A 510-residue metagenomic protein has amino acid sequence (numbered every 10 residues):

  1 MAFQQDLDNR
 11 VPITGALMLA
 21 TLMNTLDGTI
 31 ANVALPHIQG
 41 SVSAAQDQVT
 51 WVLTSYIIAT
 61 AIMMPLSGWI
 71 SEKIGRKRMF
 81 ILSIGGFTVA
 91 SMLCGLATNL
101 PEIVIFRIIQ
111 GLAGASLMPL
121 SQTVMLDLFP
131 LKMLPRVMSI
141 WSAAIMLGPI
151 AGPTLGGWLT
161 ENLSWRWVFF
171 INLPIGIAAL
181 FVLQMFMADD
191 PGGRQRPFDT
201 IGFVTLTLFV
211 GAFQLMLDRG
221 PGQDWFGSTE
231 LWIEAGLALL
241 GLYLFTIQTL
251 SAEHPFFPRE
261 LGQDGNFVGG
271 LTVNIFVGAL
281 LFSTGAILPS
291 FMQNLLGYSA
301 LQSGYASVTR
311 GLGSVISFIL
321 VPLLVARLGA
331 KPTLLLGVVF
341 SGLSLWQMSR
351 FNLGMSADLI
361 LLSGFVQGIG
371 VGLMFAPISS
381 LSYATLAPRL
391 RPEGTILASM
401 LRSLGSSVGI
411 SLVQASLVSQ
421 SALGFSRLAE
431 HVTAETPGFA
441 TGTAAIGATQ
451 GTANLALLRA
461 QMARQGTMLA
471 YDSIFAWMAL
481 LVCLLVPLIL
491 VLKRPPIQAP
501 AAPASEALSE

Functional and structural regions predicted by a protein language model:
D8-G68, P101-I103, S142, L163-S164 (+5 more regions): Transmembrane core module of solute transporters
V49-T50, M79, V137, V168-I171 (+4 more regions): Alpha-helical transmembrane segments of multi-pass secondary-active solute transporters
M64-G202: Helix-loop-helix hairpins in multi-pass membrane proteins, especially solute transporters
G86-L96, I175-V182, L240-L244, I316 (+2 more regions): Transmembrane-helix signature of multi-pass solute transporters
T98, P130, F186-D189, P221-G222 (+5 more regions): Short helix-capping/hinge motifs at transmembrane helix termini and TM-loop junctions
P174-P191, L208-R219, L237-S251, L485-K493: C-terminal membrane-cytosol helix-exit motif in multi-pass small-molecule transporters
A178, L401-R494, A499-E510: Hydrophobic transmembrane architecture of multi-pass small-molecule transporters
